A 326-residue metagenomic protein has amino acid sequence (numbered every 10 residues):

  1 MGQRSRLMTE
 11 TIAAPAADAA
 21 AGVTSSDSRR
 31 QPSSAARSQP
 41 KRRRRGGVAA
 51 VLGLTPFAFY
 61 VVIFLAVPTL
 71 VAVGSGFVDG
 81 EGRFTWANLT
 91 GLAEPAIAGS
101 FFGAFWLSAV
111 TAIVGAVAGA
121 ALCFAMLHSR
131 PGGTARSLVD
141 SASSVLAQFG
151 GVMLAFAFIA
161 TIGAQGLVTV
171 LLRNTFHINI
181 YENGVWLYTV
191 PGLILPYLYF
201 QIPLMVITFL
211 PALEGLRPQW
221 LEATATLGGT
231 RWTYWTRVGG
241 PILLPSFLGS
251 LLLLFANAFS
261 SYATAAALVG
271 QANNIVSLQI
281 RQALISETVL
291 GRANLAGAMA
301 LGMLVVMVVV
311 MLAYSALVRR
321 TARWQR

Functional and structural regions predicted by a protein language model:
G2-A14, V23-R29, S75, M126 (+3 more regions): C-terminal transmembrane helix and the adjacent membrane-cytosol boundary/short C-terminal tail of inner/organellar
R45-G46, L89-A96, A266-A316: Interhelical loop and adjacent transmembrane-helix boundary motif in polytopic membrane transport permeases
G47, G74-I113, S129-G132, Q282-L290: Periplasmic/extracellular loop-to-transmembrane helix junction in inner-membrane transport proteins
P56-L65, Q201, M205-F209, L216-P218 (+2 more regions): Transmembrane alpha-helices
F59-I97, L171, T175, V269-Q271 (+2 more regions): Short membrane-interfacial helix/loop motifs at transmembrane-helix boundaries
W86, A155-L198, W232, L268-A272: Membrane-interfacial helix termini and adjacent extracytoplasmic/periplasmic loops of multi-pass transporters
V110-S143, F156, A160, S315-R319: Transmembrane-helix boundary motif in ABC transporter permease subunits
I180-A225, L251: Membrane-cytosol interface at the C-terminal ends of specific transmembrane alpha-helices in multi-pass membrane
